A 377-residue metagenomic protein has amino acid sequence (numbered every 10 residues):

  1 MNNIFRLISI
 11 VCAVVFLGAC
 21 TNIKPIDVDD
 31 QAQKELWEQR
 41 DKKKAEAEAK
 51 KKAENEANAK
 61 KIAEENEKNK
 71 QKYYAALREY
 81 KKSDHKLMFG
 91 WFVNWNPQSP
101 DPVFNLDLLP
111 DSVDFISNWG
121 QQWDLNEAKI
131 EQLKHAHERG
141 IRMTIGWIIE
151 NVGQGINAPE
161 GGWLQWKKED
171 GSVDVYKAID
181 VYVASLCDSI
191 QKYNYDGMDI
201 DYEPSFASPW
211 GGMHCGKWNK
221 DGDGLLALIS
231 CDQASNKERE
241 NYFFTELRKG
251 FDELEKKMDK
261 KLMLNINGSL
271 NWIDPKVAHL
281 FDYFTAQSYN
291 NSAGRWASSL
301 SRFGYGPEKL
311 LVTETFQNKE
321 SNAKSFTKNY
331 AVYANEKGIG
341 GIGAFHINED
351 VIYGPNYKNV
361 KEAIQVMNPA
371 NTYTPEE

Functional and structural regions predicted by a protein language model:
M1-C20: Sec-dependent bacterial lipoprotein signal peptides
C20-E377: Secreted glycan hydrolases and related glycan-binding modules that recognize and/or cleave
